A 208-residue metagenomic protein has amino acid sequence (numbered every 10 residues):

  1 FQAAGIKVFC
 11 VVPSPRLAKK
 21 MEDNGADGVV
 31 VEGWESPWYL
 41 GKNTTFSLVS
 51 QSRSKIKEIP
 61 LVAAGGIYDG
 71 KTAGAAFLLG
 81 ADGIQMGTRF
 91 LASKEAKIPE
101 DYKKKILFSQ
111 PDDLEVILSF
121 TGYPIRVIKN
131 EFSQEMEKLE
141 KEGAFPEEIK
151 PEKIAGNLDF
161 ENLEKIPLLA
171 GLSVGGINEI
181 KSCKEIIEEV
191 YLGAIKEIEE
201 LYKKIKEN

Functional and structural regions predicted by a protein language model:
F1-A4, F9-P13, K42-A64: Alpha-helix-loop-beta-strand connector modules within alpha/beta enzyme cores
Q2-V8, D23-V30, I56-I59, L79-I84: Glycine-enriched alpha-helix->loop->beta-strand junction motifs that scaffold or abut catalytic
V11-S50, S93, K97-P99: Glycine/Thr-rich beta-alpha phosphate-binding loop at enzyme active sites
E35, G66-I67: Acidic, glycine-rich active-site loops and adjacent beta-strand->loop/helix elements that engage anionic groups
S47-V62, Y68-N208: Conserved active-site-proximal phosphate/metal-binding subdomains
